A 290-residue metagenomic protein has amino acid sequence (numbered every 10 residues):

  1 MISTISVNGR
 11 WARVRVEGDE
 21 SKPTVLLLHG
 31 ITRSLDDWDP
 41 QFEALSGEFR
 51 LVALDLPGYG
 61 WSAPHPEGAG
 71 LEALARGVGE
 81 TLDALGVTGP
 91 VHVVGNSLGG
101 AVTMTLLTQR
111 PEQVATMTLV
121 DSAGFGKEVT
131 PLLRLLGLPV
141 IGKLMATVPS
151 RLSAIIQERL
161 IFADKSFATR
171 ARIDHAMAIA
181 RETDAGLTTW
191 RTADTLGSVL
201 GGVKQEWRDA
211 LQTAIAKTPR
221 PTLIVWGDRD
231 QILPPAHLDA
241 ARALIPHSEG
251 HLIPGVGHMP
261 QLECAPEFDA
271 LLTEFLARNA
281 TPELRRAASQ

Functional and structural regions predicted by a protein language model:
M1-V25, S46-F49, V87-T88, T273-Q290: Alpha/beta-hydrolase fold catalytic core
V7-R10, R15, A53-L98, A270-T273: Active-site loop/oxyanion-hole signature of alpha/beta-hydrolase fold enzymes
R10, V16-W61: Conserved HGGG/HGGXW glycine-rich cap/lid loop of the alpha/beta-hydrolase fold
H29-I31, G95-G100: Conserved alpha/beta-hydrolase "nucleophile elbow" surrounding the catalytic nucleophile
T108, A115-V148: Flexible "cap/lid" loop of the alpha/beta hydrolase fold
L152-F167, H175-E182, T192-V203: Helix-loop "lid/cap" segments that line or gate small-molecule binding pockets
A185-A240, L252: Conserved serine/cysteine hydrolase catalytic core
H247-Q290: Catalytic active-site module of serine/aspartate enzymes centered on a nucleophile-bearing elbow/loop
